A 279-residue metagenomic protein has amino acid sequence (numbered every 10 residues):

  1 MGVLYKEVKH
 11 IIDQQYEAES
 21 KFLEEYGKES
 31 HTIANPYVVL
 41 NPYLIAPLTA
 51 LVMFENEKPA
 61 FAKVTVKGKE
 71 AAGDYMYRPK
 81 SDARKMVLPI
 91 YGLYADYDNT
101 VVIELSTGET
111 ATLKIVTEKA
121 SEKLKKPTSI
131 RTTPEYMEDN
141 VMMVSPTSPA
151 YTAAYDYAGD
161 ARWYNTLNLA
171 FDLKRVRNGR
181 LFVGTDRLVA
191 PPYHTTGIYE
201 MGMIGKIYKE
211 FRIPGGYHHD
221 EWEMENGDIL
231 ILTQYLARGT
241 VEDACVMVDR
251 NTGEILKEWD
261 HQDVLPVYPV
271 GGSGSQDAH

Functional and structural regions predicted by a protein language model:
G2-S20, E24-V66, K85-V87, Y91-Y94 (+2 more regions): Histidine-/acidic-rich catalytic cores in large beta-rich domains
E57, Y75-M76: N-terminal helical oligomerization/adaptor modules that nucleate signalosome assembly
E70-A72: Short, solvent-exposed loop/linker segments at beta-strand-coil boundaries, enriched for Pro/Gly and Ser/Thr
Y77-A83: Short beta-strand segments within Ig-like beta-sandwich modules, predominantly Fibronectin type-III
